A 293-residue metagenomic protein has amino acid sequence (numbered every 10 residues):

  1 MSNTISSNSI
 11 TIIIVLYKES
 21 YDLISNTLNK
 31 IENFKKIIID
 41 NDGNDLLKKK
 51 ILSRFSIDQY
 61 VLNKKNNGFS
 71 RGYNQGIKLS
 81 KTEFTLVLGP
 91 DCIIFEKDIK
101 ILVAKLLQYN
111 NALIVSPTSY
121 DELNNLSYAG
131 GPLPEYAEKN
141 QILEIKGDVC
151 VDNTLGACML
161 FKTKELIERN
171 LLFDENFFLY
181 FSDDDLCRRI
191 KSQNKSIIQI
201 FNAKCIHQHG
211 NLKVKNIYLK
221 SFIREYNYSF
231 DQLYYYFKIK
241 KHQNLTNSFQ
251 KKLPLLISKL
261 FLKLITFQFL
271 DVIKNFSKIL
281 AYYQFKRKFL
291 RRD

Functional and structural regions predicted by a protein language model:
L16-N33: Short, well-formed alpha-helical segments that are part of the catalytic scaffolds of diverse glycosyltransferases
I24, I223-D231, K241-D293: Non-catalytic, C-terminal membrane-associated alpha-helical segments of glycosyltransferases
D40-K49: A conserved acidic beta->alpha catalytic loop
N63-S80: Glycine-rich, basic loop-to-helix element that forms the pyrophosphate-binding segment of sugar-nucleotide handling
T85: Short aromatic/hydrophobic "clamp" motif used to bind/position activated sugar donors
K97-Y128: Conserved donor NDP-sugar-binding/catalytic core segment of glycosyltransferases
L133-D152: Short, flexible, basic/aromatic active-site loop/helix in glycosyltransferases
N153-F161, E165-L171, N176-K204: A short, conserved alpha-helix in the catalytic core of glycosyltransferases
